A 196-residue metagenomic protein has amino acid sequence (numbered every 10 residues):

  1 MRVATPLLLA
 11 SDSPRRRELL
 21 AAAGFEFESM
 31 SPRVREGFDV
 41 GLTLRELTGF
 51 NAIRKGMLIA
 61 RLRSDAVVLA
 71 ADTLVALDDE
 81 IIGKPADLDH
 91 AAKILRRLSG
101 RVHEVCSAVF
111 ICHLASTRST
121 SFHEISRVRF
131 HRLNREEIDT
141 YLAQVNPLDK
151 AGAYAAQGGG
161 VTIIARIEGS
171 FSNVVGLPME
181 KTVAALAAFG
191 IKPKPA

Functional and structural regions predicted by a protein language model:
R2-F25: N-terminal beta1-alpha1 ligand-phosphate binding loop
R2-L8, L42-A196: Anionic-ligand binding patches
D12, P32, L114: Cofactor-binding loop segments of dinucleotide-utilizing enzymes, especially the Rossmann-like FAD- and NAD(P)+-binding
R16, E36-F38, R118: Flexible, glycine-rich phosphate/dinucleotide-binding loops and adjacent beta-alpha linkers at cofactor/substrate
E18-A22, D39-V40, R61-L62: Short loop/helix-cap segments at secondary-structure boundaries that form the rim of catalytic
E26-E28, K192: Residue-level detector of anion-binding/catalytic polar loops
E28-G37: A short beta-strand-loop structural module common to alpha/beta enzyme folds
